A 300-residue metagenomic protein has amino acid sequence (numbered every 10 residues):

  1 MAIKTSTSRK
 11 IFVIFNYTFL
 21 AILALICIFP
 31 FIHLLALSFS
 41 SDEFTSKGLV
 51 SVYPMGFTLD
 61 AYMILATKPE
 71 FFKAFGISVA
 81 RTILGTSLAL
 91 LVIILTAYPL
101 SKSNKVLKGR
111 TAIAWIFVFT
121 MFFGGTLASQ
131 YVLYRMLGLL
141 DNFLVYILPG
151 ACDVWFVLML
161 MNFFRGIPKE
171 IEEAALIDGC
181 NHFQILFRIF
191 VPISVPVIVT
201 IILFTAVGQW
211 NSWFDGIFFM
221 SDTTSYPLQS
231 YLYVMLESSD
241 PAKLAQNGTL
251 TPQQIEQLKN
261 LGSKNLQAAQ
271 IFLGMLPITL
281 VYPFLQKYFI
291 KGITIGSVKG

Functional and structural regions predicted by a protein language model:
A2-G300: A hydrophobic, multi-pass inner-membrane permease signature
